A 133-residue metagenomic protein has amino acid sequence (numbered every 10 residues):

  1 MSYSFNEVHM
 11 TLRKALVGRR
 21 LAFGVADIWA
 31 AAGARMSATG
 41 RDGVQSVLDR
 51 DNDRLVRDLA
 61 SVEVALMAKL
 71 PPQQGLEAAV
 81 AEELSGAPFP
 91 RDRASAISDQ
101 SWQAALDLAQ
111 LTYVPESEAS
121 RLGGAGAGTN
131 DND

Functional and structural regions predicted by a protein language model:
M1-D53: Long alpha-helical, hydrophobic tracts
G40-R93, I97: A glycine-rich, acidic short-motif signal
Q73-D133: Glycine-rich, aromatic-bearing surface loops/beta-hairpins
